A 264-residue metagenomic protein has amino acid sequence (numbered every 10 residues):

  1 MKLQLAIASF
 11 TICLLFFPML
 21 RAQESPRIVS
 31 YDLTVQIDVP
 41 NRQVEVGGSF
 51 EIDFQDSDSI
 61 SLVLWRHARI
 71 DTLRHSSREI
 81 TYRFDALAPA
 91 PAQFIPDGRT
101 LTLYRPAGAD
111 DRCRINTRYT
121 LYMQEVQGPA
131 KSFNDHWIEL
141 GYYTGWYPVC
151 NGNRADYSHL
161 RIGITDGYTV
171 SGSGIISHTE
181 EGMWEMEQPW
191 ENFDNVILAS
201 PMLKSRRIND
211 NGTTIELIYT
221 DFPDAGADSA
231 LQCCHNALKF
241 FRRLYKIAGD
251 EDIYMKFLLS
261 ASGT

Functional and structural regions predicted by a protein language model:
M1-I7: Positively charged n-region of N-terminal signal peptides that target proteins for export
I7-F17: Bacterial N-terminal signal peptides
L15, R21-E45, D71: N-terminal, polar/Ser/Thr-rich
Q43-H67: Ligand-binding face of N-terminal immunoglobulin V-set domains in extracellular IgSF glycoproteins
G48, L160, R206-T264: Juxtacatalytic substrate-recognition/specificity segment
S49, R99-G108, R114-M202: Extended, low-hydrophobicity, Ser/Thr/Pro/Gly-biased non-transmembrane segments
S59, H67-D135, F240: A surface-exposed beta-strand-loop module
L64-I70, F133-T144, S260-G263: Short edge-strand/loop segments of extracellular domains
